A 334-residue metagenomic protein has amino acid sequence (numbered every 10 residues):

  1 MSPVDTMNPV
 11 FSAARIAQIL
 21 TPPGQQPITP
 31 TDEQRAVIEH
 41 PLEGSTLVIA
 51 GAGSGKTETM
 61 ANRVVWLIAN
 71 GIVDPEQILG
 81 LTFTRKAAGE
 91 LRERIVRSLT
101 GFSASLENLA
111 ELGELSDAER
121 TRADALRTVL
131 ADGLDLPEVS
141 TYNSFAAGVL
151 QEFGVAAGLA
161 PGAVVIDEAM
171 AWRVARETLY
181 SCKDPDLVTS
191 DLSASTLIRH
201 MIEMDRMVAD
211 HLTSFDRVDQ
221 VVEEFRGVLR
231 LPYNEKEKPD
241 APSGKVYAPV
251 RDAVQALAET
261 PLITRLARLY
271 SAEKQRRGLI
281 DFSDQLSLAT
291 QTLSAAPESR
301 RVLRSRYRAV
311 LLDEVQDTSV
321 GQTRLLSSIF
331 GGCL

Functional and structural regions predicted by a protein language model:
M1-R15: N-terminal accessory nucleic-acid engagement/regulatory domains that precede and modulate ATP-driven motor cores
F11-A14, Q18-A52, T57-A61, L79-G80 (+5 more regions): Conserved helicase NTPase motor core
S12-I16, N108, E119-A123, R127 (+4 more regions): Short amphipathic alpha-helical segments that mediate assembly, nucleic-acid/protein binding, or membrane association
I49, P75-E203: Conserved P-loop NTPase-based nucleic-acid remodeling module centered on helicase motor cores
L67: Aromatic pocket-lining residues of Rossmann-like dinucleotide-binding sites
T82, A147-T264, E273-R277, V315: DNA-processing P-loop NTPase/helicase core
